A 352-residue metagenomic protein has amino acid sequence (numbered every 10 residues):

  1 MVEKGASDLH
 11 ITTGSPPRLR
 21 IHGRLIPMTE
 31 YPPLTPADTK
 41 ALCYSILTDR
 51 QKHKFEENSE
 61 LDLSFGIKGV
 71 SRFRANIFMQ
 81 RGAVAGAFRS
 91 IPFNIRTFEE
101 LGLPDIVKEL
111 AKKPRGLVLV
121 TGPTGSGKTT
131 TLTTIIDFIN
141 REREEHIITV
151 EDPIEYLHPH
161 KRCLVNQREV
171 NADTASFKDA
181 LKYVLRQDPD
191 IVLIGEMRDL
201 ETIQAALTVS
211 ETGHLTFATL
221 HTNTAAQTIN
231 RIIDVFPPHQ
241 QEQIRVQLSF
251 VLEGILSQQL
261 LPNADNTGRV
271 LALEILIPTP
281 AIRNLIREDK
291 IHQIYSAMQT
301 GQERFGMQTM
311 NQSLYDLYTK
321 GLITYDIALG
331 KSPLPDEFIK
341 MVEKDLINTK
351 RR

Functional and structural regions predicted by a protein language model:
M1-R352: Short, flexible helix-loop junctions that flank or precede catalytic/ligand sites
